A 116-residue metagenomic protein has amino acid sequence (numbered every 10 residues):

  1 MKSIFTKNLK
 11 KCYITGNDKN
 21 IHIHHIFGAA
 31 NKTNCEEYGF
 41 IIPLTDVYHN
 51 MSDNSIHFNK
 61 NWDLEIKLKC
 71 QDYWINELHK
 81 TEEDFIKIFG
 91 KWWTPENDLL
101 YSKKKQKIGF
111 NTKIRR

Functional and structural regions predicted by a protein language model:
M1-K19, Y38-I42, N50-R116: Extended charged
I21-A29, T45-M51: Histidine-centered catalytic micro-motifs
F27-I41: Short linker/helix segments within small regulatory modules
